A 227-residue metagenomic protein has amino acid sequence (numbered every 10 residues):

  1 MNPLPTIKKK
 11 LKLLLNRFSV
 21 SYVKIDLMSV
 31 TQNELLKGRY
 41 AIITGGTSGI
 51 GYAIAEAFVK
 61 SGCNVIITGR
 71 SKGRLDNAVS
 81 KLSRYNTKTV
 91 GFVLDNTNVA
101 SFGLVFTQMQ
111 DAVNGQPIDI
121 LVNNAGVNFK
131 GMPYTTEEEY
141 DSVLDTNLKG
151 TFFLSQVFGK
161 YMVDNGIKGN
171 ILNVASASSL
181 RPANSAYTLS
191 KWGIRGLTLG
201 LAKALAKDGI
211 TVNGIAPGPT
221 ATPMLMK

Functional and structural regions predicted by a protein language model:
M1-Y40: Non-catalytic terminal and boundary segments that flank Rossmann-like NAD(P)-dependent oxidoreductase
Y40, T47-S48: Conserved glycine-rich cofactor-binding loop
N124-F129: Conserved NAD(P)H cofactor-binding loop of Rossmann-fold oxidoreductase domains
G131-L144: Substrate-binding pocket helix/loop in short-chain dehydrogenase/reductase
S155, S190, T198: Active-site helix of classical SDR
K160, D164, K203-K207: Alpha-helical segment proximal to the catalytic Tyr-Lys
S176: Residue(s) in the substrate-gating loop at a strand-loop-helix junction that position the organic substrate next
